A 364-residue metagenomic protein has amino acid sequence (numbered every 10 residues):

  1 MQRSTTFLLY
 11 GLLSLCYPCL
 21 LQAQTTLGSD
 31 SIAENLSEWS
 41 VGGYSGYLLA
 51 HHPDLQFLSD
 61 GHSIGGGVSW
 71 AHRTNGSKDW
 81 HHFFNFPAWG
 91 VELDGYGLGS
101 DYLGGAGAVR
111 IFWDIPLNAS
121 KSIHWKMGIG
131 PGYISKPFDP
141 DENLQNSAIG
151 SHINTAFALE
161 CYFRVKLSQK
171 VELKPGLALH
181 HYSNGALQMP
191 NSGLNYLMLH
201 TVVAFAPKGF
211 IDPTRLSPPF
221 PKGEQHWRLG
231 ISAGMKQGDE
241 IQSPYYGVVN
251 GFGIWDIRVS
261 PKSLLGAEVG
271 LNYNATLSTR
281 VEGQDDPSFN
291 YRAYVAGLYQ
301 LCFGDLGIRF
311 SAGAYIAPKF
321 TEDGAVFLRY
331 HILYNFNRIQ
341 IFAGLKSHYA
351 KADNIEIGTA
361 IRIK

Functional and structural regions predicted by a protein language model:
M1-S40, I123-W125, V171, L197 (+3 more regions): Bacterial Sec-dependent N-terminal signal peptides
T25-L36, N75-F86, L117-I123, K166-V171 (+3 more regions): Short loop/turn motifs that connect adjacent beta-strands in outer-membrane beta-barrel proteins
W39-G43, W89-V91, W125-I129, C161 (+9 more regions): Membrane-embedded beta-strand positions of outer-membrane beta-barrel proteins
S45-L49, H72-T74, L93-G99, I129-P137 (+9 more regions): Transmembrane beta-strands of outer-membrane beta-barrel pores
H51-Q56, Y102-A106, P137-L144, G185-S192 (+5 more regions): Outer-membrane beta-barrel translocator domains and adjoining extracellular loop/strand segments of Gram-negative
S59-G61, G97-A106, A119, Q188-M189 (+5 more regions): Solvent-exposed loop/turn segments connecting transmembrane beta-strands in outer-membrane beta-barrel proteins
V68, N195-T214, A352-K364: Outer-membrane beta-barrel "beta-signal"
K222-G238, Q242-S311: Detector for outer-membrane/organellar transmembrane beta-barrel domains, recognizing the amphipathic beta-strand
